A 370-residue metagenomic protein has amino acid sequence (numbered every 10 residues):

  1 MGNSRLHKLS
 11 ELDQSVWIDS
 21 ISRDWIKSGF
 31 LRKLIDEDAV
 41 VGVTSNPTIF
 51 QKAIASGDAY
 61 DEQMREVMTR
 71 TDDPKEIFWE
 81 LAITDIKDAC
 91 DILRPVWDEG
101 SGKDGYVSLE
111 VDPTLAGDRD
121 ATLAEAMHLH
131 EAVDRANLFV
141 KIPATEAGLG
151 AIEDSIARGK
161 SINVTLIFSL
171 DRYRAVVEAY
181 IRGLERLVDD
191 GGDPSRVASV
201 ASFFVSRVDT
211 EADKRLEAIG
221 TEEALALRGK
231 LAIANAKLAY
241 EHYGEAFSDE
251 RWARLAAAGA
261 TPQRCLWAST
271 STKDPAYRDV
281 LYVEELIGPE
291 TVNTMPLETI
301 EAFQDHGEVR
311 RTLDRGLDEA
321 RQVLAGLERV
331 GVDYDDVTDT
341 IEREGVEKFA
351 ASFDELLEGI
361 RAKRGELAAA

Functional and structural regions predicted by a protein language model:
M1-G29: N- or domain-start disorder-to-order transition segments that initiate the globular core
S15-W17, V41-T44, D104-S108, N137-K141 (+3 more regions): Structural preference for beta-strand elements that scaffold enzyme active sites
I21-R23, T48, E110-A116, P143-A147 (+3 more regions): Active-site beta-loop-alpha junctions enriched in small/polar residues
W25, D118-L123, I142-I156, S169-I181: Active-site-adjacent beta->alpha loops and helix N-cap segments on the catalytic face of soluble alpha/beta enzymes
S45-N46, L109, V140, S155 (+2 more regions): Conserved, mostly hydrophobic/aromatic
I49-A151: Active-site beta->alpha loop and helix N-cap motifs at the rims of alpha/beta catalytic domains
K160-E298: Catalytic alpha/beta core domains of metabolic enzymes, predominantly
G259-G365: Flexible, acidic glycine-rich loops studded with aromatic residues
